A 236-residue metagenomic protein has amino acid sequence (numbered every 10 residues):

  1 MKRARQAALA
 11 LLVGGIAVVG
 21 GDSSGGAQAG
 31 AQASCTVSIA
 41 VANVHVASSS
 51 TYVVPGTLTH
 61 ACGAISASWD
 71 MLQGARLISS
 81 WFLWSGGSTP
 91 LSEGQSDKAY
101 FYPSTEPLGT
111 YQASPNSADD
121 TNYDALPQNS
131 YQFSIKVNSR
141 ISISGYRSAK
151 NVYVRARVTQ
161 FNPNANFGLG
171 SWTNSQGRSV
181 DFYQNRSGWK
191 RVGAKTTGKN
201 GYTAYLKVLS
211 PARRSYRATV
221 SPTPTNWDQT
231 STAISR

Functional and structural regions predicted by a protein language model:
M1-L11: Bacterial N-terminal signal peptides that target proteins for export
K2-A4, V19-S80, S85-R236: Low-complexity, Ser/Thr/Pro-rich intrinsically disordered linker/stalk segments at domain junctions
A10-G20: Bacterial N-terminal signal peptides
